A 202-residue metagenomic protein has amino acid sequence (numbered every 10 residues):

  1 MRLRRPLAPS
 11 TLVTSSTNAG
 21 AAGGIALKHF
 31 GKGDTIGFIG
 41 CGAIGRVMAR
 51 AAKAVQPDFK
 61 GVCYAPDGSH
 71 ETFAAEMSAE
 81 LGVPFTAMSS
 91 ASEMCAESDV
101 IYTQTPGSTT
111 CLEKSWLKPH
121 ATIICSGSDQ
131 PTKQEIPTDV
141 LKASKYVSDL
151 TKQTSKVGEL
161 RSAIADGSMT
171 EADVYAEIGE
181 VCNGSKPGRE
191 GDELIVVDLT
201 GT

Functional and structural regions predicted by a protein language model:
M1-G33: Phosphate/diphosphate ligand-binding glycine-rich loop within oxidoreductases
A21, A26-K53, A65-D67: Glycine-rich adenosine-cofactor-binding loop
A54-L81: NAD(P)-binding Rossmann-fold cofactor-contacting core
V55-P57, S115-P119, T138-K142: Short, conserved loop/helix-junction motifs that constitute active-site signature segments in enzyme catalytic cores
V83-E93, V147: Short acidic-hydrophobic, aromatic-tinged amphipathic segments that line or gate anion-handling sites
S92-V100, P106-T122, I136: Rossmann-fold NAD(P) dinucleotide-binding segment
T105-G107, G127-S128, T151: Short glycine-/small-residue-rich Rossmann-like dinucleotide-binding loops
K133-T202: Adenosine-phosphate binding glycine-rich loop
